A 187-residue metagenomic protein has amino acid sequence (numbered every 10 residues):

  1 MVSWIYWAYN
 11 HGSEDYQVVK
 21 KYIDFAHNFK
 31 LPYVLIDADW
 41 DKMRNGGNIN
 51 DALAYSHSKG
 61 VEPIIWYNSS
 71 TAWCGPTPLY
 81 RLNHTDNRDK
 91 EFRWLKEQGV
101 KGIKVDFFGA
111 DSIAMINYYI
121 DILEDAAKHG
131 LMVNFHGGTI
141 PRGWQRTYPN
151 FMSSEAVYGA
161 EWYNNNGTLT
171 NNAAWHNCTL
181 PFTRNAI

Functional and structural regions predicted by a protein language model:
M1-I64: Conserved structural scaffold segments of CAZyme catalytic domains across common CAZy folds
D37-I187: Aromatic- and carboxylate-enriched substrate-binding clefts and catalytic-loop regions of carbohydrate-active enzymes
